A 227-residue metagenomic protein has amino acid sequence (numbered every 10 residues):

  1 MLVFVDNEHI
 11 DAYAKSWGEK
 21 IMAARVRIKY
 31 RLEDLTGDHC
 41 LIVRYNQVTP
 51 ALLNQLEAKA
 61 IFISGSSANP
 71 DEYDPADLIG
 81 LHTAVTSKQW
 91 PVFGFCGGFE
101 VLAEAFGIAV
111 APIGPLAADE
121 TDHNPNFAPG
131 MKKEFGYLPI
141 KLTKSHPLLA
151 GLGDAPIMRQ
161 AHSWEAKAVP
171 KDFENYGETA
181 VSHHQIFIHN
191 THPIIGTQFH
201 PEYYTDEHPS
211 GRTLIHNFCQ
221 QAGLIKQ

Functional and structural regions predicted by a protein language model:
L2-R31, D38-H39, Y45, A84-S87 (+1 more regions): Amide-donor transfer/coupling interface in amidating biosynthetic enzymes
Y30-G94, F106: Flexible gly/pro-rich beta->alpha loop and the following alpha-helix that scaffold active-site loops
F99: Catalytic nucleophile loop
L102-A103: Structured adenosyl-cofactor binding patch, chiefly the S-adenosyl-L-methionine
G107-I113: Post-Walker A helix-loop "phosphate-sensing" segment adjacent to the P-loop in P-loop NTPases
P115-A117: Glycine-rich beta-alpha loop elements in corrinoid/cobalamin-binding modules across cobalamin-dependent enzymes
